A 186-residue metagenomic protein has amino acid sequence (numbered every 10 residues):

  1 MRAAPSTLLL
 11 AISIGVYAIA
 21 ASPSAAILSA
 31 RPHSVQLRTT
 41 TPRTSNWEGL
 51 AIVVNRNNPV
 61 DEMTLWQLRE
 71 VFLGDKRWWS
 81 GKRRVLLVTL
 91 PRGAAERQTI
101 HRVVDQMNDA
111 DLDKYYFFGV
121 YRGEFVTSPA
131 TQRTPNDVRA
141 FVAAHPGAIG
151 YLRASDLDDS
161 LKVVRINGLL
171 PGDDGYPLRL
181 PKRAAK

Functional and structural regions predicted by a protein language model:
M1-A4: Positively charged n-region of N-terminal signal peptides that target proteins for export
T7-A20: Bacterial N-terminal signal peptides
I27-K186: Exported/periplasmic ABC-transporter solute-binding proteins
